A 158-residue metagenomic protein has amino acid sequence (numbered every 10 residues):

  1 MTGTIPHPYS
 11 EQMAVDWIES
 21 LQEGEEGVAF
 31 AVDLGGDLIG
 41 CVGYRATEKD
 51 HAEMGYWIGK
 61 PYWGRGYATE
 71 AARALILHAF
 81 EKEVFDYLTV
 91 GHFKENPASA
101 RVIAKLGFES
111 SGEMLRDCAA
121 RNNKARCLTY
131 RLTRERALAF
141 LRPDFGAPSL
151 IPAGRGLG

Functional and structural regions predicted by a protein language model:
M1-E19: Conserved GNAT-fold acetyl-CoA-binding loop/helix
H7-S10, E23, W63, F108: Residue-level marker of structural boundaries
S20-E26: Short loop/turn motifs at secondary-structure junctions and domain boundaries
A29-G158: Acyl-donor (CoA/ACP) binding surface of acyl/acetyltransferases
